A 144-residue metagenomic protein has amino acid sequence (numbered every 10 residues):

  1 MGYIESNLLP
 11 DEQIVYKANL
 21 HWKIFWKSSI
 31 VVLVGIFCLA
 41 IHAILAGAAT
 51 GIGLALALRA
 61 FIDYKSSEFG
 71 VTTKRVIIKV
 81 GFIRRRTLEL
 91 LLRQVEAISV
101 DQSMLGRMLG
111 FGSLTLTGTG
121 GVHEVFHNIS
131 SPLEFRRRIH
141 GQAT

Functional and structural regions predicted by a protein language model:
M1-T144: N-terminal basic, Ser/Thr-rich segments that initiate or prime the first beta/alpha elements at protein or domain
